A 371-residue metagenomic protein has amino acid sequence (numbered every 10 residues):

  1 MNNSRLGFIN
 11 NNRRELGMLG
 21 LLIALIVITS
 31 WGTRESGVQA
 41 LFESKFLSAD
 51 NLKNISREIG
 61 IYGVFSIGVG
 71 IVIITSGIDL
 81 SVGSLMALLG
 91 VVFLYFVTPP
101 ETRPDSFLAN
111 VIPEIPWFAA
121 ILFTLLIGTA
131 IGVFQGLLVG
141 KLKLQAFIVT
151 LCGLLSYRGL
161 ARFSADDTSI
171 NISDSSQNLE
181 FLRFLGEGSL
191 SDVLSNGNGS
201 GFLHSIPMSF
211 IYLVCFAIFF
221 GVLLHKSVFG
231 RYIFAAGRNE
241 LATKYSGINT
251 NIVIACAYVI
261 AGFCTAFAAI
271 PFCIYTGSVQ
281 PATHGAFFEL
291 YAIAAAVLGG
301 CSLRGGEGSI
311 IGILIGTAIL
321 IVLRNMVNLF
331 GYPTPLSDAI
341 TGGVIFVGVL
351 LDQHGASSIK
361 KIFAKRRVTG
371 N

Functional and structural regions predicted by a protein language model:
M1-S66, E101-A119, G370-N371: Membrane-interfacial amphipathic/re-entrant helices at transmembrane-helix boundaries
M1-V38, R238, Y245-I252, L323-N371: Cytosolic-side transmembrane-helix boundaries in multi-pass membrane proteins
L6-N10, T150-K226, A255, G277-H284 (+1 more regions): Transmembrane helix-bundle core of multi-pass membrane transporters and related energy-transducing complexes
T29-S30, S48-P100, L138-L144, A296 (+2 more regions): Single transmembrane alpha-helix segments in multi-pass membrane proteins
Q39-N54, R103, A161-S164, T168 (+3 more regions): Inter-helical junctions in multi-pass inner-membrane proteins, predominant in energy-converting antiporter-like
E101-L154, G316: Alpha-helical transmembrane segments within multi-pass membrane transporters and channels
P116-T124, A130-Q135, G201-V279: Helix-loop-helix "hairpin" substructures at the membrane interface of multi-pass membrane proteins
T265, Y275-G342: Transmembrane alpha-helical segments in multi-pass inner-membrane proteins
